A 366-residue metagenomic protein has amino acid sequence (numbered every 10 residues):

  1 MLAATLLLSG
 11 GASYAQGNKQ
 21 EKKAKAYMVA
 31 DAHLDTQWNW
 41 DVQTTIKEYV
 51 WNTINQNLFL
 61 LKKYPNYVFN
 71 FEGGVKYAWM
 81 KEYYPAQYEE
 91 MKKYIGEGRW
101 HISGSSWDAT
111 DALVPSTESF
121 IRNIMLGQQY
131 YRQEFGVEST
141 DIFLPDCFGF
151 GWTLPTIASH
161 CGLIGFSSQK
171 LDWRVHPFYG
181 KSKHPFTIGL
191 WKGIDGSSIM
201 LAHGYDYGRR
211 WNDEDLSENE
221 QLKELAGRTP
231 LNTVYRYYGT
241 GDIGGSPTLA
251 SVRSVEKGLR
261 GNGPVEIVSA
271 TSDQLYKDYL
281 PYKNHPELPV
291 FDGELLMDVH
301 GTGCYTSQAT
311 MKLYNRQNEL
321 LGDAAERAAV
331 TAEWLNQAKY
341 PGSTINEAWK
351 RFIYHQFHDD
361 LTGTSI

Functional and structural regions predicted by a protein language model:
M1-S9: Bacterial N-terminal signal peptides
G11-A15: Sec/Tat signal peptide C-region and signal peptidase I cleavage site
Q16-I366: Catalytic-domain carbohydrate-binding cleft regions of carbohydrate-active enzymes
